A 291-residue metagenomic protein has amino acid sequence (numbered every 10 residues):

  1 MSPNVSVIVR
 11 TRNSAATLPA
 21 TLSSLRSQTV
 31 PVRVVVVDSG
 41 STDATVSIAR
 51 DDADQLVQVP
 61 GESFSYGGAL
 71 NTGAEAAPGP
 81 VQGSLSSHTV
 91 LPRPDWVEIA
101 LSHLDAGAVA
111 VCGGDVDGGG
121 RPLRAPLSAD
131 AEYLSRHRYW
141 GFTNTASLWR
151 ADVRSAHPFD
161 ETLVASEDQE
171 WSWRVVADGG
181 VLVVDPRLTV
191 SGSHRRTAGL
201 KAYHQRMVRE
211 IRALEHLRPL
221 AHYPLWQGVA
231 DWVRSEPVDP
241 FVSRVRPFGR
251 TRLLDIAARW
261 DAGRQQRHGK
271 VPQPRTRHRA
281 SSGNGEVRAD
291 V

Functional and structural regions predicted by a protein language model:
S23-V32: Short, acidic, metal-binding catalytic loop of nucleotide-sugar glycosyltransferases
D38-V46, V90: A conserved acidic beta->alpha catalytic loop
V59-A77: Glycine-rich, basic loop-to-helix element that forms the pyrophosphate-binding segment of sugar-nucleotide handling
G79-V90: Short beta-strand-to-loop acidic/aromatic patch adjacent to the donor-nucleotide binding site
V90-L123: Conserved donor NDP-sugar-binding/catalytic core segment of glycosyltransferases
D117-G119, A131-W149: A recurrent flexible, glycine/aromatic-enriched loop bordering the glycosyltransferase active site that acts as
A165-W173: Acidic donor-binding loop at a coil-to-helix junction in glycosyltransferase catalytic cores that engages
K201-V291: Non-catalytic, C-terminal membrane-associated alpha-helical segments of glycosyltransferases
